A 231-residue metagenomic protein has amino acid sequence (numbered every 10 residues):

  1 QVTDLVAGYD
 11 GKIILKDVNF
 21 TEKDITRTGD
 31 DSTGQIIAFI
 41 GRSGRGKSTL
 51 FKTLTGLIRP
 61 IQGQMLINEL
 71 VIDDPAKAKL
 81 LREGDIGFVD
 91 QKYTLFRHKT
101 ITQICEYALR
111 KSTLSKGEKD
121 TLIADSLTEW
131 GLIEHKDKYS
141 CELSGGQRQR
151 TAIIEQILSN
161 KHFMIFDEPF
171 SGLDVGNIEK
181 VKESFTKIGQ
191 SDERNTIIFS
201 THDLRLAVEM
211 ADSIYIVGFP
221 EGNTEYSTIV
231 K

Functional and structural regions predicted by a protein language model:
T55: Helix-to-loop junction immediately C-terminal to a conserved catalytic motif
I72-G87, K111: ABC ATPase NBD coupling module
K99-R110: Q-loop/switch helix immediately C-terminal to the Walker
G117-H135, K187: Conserved ABC ATPase "signature" region
Y139-L143, Q147: Conserved ABC ATPase signature
M164-E168: Catalytic Walker B motif of ABC-type/P-loop ATPase nucleotide-binding domains
V175-N177: Helix N-cap at the start of a conserved alpha-helix in ABC-type nucleotide-binding domains
